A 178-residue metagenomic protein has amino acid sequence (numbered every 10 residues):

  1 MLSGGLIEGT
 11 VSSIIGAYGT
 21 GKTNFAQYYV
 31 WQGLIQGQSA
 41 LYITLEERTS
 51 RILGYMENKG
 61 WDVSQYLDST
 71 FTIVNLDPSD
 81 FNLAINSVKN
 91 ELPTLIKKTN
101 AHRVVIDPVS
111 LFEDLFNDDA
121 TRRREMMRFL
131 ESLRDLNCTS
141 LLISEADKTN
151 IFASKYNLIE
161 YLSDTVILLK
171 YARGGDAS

Functional and structural regions predicted by a protein language model:
L2-G9: Phosphate-binding P-loop
G9, Q36-S39, L67-F71, L136-C138 (+2 more regions): Short glycine-/polar-rich loops that comprise or flank the Walker A/P-loop and associated switch/sensor motifs
V11-S13, A17-D80: Conserved P-loop
S50-G54, F81-L83, F112-E113, N150-F152 (+1 more regions): Switch/connector loops and helix/strand junctions flanking conserved nucleotide-binding motifs in nucleotide-processing
N58-W61, R122-R123, N157-Y161: Short, hinge-like loop/turn segments at secondary-structure boundaries
D77-C138: Phosphate-binding/switch loop-helix module in NTP-utilizing enzymes
S140-S178: Phosphate-binding/switch region of NTP-binding enzymes
